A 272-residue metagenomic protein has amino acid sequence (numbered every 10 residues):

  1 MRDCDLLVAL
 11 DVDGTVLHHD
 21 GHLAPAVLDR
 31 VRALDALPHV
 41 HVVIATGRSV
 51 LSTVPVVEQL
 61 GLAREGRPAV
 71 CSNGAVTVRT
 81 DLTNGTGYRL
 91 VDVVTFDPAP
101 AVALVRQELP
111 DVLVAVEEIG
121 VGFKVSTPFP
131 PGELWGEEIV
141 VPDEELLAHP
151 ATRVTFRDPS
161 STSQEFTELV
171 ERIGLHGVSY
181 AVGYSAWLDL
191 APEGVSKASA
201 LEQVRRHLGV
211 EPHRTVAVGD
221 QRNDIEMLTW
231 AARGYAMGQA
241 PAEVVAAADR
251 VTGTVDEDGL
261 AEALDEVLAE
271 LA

Functional and structural regions predicted by a protein language model:
R2-L7, A24, A191-A272: Mg2+-dependent phosphoryl-transfer enzymes with acidic/Ser/Thr/Gly-rich catalytic loops
C4-G21, I44, L228: Asp-based phosphoryl-transfer active-site loop
P25-P130: Active-site phosphate-binding/coordination module
P38-V43, E65-R67, R153, H213-T215 (+1 more regions): Short active-site oxyanion
L60-A63, T86-R89, P131-W135, K197 (+2 more regions): Short, hinge-like loop/turn segments at secondary-structure boundaries
L60-E65, I173-H176, W230-A231, A246-A248: Short, structured coil segments at secondary-structure junctions
D92-V94, I139-P142, V251-T254: Short acidic-hydrophobic, aromatic-tinged amphipathic segments that line or gate anion-handling sites
E108-V218, R222-D224: Conserved acidic, metal-coordinating active-site core of Asp-based, Mg2+-dependent phosphoryl-transfer enzymes
